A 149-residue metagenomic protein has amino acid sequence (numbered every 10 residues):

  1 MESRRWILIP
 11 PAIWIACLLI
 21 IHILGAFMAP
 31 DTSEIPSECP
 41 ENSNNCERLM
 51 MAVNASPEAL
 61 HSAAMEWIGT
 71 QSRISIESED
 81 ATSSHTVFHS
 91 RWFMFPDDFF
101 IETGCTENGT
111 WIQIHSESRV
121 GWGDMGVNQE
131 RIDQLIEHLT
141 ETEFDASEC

Functional and structural regions predicted by a protein language model:
S3-C149: Ser/Thr-rich, low-complexity intrinsically disordered terminal regions
